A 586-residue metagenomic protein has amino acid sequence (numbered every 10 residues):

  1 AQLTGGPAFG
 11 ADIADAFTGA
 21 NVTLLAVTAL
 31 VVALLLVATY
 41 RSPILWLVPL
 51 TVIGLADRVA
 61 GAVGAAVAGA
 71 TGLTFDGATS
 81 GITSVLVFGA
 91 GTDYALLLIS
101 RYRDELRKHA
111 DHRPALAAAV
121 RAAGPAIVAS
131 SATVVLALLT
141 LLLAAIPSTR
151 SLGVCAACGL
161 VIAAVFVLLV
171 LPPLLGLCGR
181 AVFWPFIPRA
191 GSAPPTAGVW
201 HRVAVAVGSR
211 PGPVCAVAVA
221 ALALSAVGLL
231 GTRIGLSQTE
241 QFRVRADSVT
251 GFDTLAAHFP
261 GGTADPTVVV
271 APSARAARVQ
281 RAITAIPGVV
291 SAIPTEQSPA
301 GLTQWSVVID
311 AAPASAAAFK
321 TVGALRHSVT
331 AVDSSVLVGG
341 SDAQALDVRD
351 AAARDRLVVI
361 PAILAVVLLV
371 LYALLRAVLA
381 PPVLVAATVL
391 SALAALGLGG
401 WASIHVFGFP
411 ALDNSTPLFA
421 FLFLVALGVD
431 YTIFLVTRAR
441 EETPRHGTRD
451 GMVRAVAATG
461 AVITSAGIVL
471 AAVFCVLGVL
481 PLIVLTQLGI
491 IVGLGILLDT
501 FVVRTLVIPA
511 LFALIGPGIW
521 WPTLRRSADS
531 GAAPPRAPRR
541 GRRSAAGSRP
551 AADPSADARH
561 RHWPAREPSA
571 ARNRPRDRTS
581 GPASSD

Functional and structural regions predicted by a protein language model:
A1-I234, A343-R578, P582-D586: Membrane-embedded transmembrane helical bundles of large multi-pass transporters/channels
A1-P7, G231-A411: Structured non-transmembrane domains adjacent to transmembrane bundles in polytopic membrane proteins
